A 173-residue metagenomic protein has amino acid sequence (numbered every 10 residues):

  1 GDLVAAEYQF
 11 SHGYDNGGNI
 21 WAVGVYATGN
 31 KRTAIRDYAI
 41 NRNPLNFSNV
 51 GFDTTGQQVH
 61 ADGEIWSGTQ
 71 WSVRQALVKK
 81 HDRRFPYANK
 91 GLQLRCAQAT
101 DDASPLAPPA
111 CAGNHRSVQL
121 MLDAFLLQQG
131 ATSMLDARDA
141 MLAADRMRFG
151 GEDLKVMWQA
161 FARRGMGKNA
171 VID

Functional and structural regions predicted by a protein language model:
D2-D173: Zinc-dependent metallohydrolase catalytic domains
